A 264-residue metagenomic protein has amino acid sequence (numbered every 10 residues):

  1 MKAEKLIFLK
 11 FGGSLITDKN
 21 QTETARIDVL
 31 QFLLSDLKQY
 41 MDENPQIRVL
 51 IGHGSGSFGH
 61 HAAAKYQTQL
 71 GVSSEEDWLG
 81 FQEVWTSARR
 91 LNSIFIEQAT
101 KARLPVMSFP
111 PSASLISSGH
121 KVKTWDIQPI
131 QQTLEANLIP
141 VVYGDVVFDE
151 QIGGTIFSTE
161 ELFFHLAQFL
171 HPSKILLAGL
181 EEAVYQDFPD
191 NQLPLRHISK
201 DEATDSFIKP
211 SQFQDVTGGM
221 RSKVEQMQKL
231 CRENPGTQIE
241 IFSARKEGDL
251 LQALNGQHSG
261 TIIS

Functional and structural regions predicted by a protein language model:
M1-L50: N-terminal glycine-/serine-/threonine-rich phosphate-binding loop
F8-G12, L50-H53, F109-P110, V141-Y143 (+1 more regions): Short beta-strand segments
F11-S14, G52-G56, F242-R245: Glycine-rich beta-strand-to-loop/alpha-helix junction loops that act as flexible
A25-D28, K123-Q128, T155-F163, R221: Charged helix-capping and loop-helix junction motifs
K65-V146: Ligand-binding beta-strand-loop-alpha-helix segment within the catalytic cores of soluble metabolic enzymes
L79, E83-I96, G153, E161 (+1 more regions): Polyanion-binding loop/helix "lid" in catalytic or ligand-binding cores
P129-E161, E202-S211: Catalytic-site beta-strand/loop segments enriched in glycine and acidic/polar residues
F169-P194, I241, K246-E247: Acidic, metal-binding active-site segment of PIN/NYN-like and related structure-specific nucleases
